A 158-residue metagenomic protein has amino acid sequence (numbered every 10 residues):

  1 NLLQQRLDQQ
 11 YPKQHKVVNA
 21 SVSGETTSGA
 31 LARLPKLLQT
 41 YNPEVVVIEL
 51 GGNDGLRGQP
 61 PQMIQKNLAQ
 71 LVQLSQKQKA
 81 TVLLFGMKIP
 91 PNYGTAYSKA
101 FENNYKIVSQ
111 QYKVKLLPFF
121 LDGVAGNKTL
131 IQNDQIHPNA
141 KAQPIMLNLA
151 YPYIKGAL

Functional and structural regions predicted by a protein language model:
N1-S23, R33-N42: Serine-esterase "nucleophile elbow" of acetyl-processing enzymes
K16-S21, V45-E49, V82-G86, L117-P118: Structural recognition of the beta-strand scaffold that forms the well-ordered cores of secreted hydrolase catalytic
V22-S28, G52-R57, M63, K88-N92 (+2 more regions): Solvent-exposed loop/turn segments at secondary-structure junctions within structured extracellular/periplasmic domains
S28-T40, Q62, K66-Q70: Alpha-helical scaffolding within the catalytic cores of extracellular/periplasmic polymer-degrading hydrolases
Q39-N42, Q78, A157: Glycine-rich phosphate-binding loop signature in dinucleotide/nucleotide-binding domains
E49, A69-N103: Active-site segments of SGNH/GDSL-like serine hydrolases that catalyze O-acetyl group transfer/hydrolysis on lipids
K88-L158: Catalytic His-Asp segment of secreted/periplasmic serine-dependent ester chemistry enzymes
